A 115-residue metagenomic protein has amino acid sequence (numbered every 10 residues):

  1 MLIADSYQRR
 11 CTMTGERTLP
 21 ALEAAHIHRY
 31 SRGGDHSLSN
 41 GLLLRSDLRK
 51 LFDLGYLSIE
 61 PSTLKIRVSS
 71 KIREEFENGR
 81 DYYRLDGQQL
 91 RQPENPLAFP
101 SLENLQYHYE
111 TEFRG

Functional and structural regions predicted by a protein language model:
M1-M13: Internal active-site segments that recognize and position negatively charged phosphoryl groups and nucleotide moieties
R10, E23, L44: The −1 position to Zn-ligating cysteines in a subset of zinc-ribbon hairpins
E16-L19, I27-G115: A detector for short metal-coordination/catalytic motifs
